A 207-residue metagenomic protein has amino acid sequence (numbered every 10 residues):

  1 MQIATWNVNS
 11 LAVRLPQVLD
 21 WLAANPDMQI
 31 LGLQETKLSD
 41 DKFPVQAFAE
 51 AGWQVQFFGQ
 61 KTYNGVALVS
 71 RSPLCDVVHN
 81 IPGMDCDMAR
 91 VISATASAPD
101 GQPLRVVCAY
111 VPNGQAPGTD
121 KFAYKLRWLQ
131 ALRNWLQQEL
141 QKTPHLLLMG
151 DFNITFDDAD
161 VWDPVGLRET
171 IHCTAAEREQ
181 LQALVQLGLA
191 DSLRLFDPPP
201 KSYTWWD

Functional and structural regions predicted by a protein language model:
M1-Q54, Y63-V66: N-terminal, active-site-proximal structural segment of metallo-dependent hydrolase catalytic domains
M1-S10, P103-G118, M149: Active-site-proximal beta-strand elements of phosphoester/diester hydrolases
N9, K37, Y110-P112, N153-T155 (+1 more regions): Catalytic metal-binding/acid-base residues of hydrolase active sites
A12, D40-K42, G65-V66, Q115-P117 (+2 more regions): Short catalytic/ligand-binding loop motif for oxyanion handling, primarily in non-cytosolic enzymes, centered on
D20-L22, R90-G101, A131-P144: Short amphipathic alpha-helices and their capping/turn segments at secondary-structure boundaries
T36-A116: Structured beta-strand-rich core segments of catalytic domains in phosphoester-bond hydrolases
A51-G52, W128-D207: Metal-dependent phosphoesterases centered on the DNase I-like endonuclease/exonuclease/phosphatase
P82, V111-L129, V165-T170: Surface-exposed cleft-lining segments at the edges of enzyme active sites
